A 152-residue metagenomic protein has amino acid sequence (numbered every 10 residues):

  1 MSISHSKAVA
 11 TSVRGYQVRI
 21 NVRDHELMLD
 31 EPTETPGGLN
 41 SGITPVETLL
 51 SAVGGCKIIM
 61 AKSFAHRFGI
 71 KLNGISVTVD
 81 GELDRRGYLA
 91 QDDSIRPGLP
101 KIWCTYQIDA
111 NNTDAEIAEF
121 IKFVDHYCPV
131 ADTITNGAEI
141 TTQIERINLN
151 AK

Functional and structural regions predicted by a protein language model:
M1-S51, K62-K152: Extended beta-strand/beta-hairpin segments
C56-K57: Alpha-helical metal-binding/catalytic segments enriched in His/Glu/Asp
